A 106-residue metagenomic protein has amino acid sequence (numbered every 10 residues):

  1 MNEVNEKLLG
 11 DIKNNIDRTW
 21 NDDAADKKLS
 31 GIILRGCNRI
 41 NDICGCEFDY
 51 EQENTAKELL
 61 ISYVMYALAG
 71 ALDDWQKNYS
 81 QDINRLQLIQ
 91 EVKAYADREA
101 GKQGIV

Functional and structural regions predicted by a protein language model:
M1-A56, V92-V106: Conserved short "hinge" loops at termini or chain/domain junctions
G10-D11, I61, L88: Generic detector of low-complexity/intrinsically disordered segments and short hydrophobic N-terminal stretches
D49-E53, L59-L72: Mid-chain, well-packed structural core segment of small domains
G70-V106: Protruding loop/beta-arch "assembly-hinge" segments enriched in small, turn-prone residues
